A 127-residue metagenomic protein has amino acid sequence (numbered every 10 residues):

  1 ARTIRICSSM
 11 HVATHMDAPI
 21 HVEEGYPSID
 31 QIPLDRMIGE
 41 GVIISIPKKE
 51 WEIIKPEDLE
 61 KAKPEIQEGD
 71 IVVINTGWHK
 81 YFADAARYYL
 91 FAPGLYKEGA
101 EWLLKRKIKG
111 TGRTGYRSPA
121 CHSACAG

Functional and structural regions predicted by a protein language model:
A1-G127: Active-/binding-site microenvironments in catalytic and ligand-binding cores
